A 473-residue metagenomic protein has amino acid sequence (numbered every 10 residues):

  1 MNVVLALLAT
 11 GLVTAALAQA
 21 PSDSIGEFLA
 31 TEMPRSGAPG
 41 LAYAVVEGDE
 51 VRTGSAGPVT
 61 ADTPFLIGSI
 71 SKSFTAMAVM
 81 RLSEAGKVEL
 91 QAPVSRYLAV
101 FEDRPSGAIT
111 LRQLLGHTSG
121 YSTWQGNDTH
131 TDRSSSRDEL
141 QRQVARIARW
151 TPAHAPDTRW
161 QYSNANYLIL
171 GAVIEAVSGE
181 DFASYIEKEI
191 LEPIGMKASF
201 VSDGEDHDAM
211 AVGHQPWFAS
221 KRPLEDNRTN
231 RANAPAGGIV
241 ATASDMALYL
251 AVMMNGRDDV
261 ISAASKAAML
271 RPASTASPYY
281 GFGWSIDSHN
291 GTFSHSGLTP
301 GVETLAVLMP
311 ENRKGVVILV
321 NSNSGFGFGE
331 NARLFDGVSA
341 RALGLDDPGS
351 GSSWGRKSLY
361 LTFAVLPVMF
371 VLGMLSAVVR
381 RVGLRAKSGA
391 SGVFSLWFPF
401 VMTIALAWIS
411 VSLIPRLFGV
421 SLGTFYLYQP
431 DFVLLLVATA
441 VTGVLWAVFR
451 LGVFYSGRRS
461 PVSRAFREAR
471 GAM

Functional and structural regions predicted by a protein language model:
M1-L7: Sec-dependent signal peptide recognition, specifically the positively charged N-region followed immediately by
V13-A15: N-terminal signal peptide c-region/cleavage motif recognized by signal peptidases
A20-E50, G54, E180, N227-M473: Catalytic loop of the DD-peptidase/beta-lactamase superfamily, centered on the K-T-G motif and neighboring
G26-L29, Y43, D49, F65-P93 (+3 more regions): Active-site SXXK
E32, V94, I174, I190 (+1 more regions): Broad structural signal for hydrophobic residues in well-ordered alpha-helices, predominantly aliphatic
R35-P39, G57-G116, H154-N164, M374 (+1 more regions): Short active-site loop at a secondary-structure junction that contains or immediately precedes the catalytic residue(s)
E50, S106-P300: Short, surface-exposed loop or secondary-structure junction motifs that flank catalytic or metal-binding residues
